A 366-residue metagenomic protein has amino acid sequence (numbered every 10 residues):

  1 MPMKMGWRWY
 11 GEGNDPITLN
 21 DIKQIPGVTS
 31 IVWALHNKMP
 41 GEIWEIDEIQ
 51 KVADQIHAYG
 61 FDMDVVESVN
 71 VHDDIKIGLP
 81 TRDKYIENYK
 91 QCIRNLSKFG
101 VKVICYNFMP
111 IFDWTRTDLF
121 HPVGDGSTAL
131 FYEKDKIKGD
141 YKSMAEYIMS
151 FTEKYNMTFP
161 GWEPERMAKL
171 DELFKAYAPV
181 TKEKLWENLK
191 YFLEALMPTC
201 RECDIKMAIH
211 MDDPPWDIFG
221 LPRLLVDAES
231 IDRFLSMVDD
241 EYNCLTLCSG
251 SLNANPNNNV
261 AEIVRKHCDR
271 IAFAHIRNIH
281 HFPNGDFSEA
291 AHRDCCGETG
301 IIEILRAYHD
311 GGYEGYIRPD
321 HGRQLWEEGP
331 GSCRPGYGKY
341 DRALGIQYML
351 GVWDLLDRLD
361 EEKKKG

Functional and structural regions predicted by a protein language model:
M1-G6, G11-G13, D54-H57, D74-G78 (+6 more regions): Histidine-acidic metal/acid-base catalytic patches
N14-H36, Q55-Y59, N95-I104: Catalytic domains of carbohydrate-active enzymes, especially glycoside hydrolases
A34-Q50, F219: Glycine-rich, proline-tolerant flexible connector loops at the mouths of alpha/beta enzymes
H36-N37, N70, P110-I111, P214 (+1 more regions): Conserved beta-strand edge residues that scaffold enzyme active sites
E45-S68, Y85: An N-terminal, globular interaction/scaffold subdomain
V65-F99, V103-V123, S127, K134-A145: Acidic/aromatic-lined carbohydrate-recognition and catalytic surfaces of CAZymes acting on diverse glycans
I111-W114, D118-N188: Extended, charge-rich helix/loop segments that form flexible, surface "patches" used to engage negatively charged
